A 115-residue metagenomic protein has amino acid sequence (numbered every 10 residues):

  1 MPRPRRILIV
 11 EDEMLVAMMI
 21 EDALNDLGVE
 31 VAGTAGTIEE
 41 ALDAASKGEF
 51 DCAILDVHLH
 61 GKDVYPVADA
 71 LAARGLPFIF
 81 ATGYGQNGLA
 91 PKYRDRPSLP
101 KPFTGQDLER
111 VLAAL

Functional and structural regions predicted by a protein language model:
M1-R6, E40, T104-L115: Non-catalytic signal-transmission and effector/linker regions of two-component phosphorelay proteins
E11: Conserved acidic carboxylate
M14-G33: Two-component/phosphorelay signaling modules centered on CheY-like receiver
T34-C52: Acidic, metal-coordinating helix/loop segments flanking the phosphotransfer/catalytic sites of two-component signaling
T37, D63-P66: Acidic catalytic/metal-coordinating carboxylates
D56: Active-site residues of response regulator receiver
K101: A Lys-centered signature of the CheY-like receiver
